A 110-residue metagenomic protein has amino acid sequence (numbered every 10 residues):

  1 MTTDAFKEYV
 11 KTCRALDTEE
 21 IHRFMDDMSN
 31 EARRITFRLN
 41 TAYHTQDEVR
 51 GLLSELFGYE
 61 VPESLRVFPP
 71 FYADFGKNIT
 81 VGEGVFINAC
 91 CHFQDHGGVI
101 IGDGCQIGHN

Functional and structural regions predicted by a protein language model:
M1-S64: Terminal amphipathic alpha-helical/low-complexity segments used for targeting or macromolecular assembly
Y59, E63-A73, I79-C91, V99 (+1 more regions): A structural motif detector for beta-strand N-caps
